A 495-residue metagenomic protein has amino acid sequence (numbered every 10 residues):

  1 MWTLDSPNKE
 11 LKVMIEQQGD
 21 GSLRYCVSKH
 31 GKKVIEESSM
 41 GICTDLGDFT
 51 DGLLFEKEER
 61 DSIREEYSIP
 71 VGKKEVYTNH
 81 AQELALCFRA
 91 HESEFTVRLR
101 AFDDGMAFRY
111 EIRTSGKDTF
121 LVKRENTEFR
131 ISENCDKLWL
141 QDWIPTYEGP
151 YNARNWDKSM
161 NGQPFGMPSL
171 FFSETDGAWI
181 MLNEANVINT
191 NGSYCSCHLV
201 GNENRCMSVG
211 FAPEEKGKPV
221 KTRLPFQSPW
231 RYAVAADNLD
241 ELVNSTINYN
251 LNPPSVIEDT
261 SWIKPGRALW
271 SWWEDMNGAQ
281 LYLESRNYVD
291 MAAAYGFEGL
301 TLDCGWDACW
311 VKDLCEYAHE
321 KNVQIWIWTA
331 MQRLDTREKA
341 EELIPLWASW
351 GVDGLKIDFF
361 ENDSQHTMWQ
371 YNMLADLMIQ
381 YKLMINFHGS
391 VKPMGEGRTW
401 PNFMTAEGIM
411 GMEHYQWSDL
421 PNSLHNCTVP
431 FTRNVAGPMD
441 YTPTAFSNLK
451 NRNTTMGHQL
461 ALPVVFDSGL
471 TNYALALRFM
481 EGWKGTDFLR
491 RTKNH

Functional and structural regions predicted by a protein language model:
W2-N248: N-terminal accessory beta-strand-rich subdomains and adjacent acidic, glycine-rich linkers that precede catalytic cores
L86, Y473-H495: Glycan-recognition and catalytic regions of carbohydrate-active enzymes
Y110, A292, D358, I385 (+1 more regions): Conserved, mostly hydrophobic/aromatic
R223-G299: An acidic-aromatic substrate-binding cleft motif
E298-G299, D353, T471: Short acidic/polar active-site loop segments enriched in Thr and Asp
C304-T455: Aromatic- and carboxylate-enriched substrate-binding clefts and catalytic-loop regions of carbohydrate-active enzymes
H458-Y473: Catalytic domains of carbohydrate-active enzymes that cleave complex glycans
